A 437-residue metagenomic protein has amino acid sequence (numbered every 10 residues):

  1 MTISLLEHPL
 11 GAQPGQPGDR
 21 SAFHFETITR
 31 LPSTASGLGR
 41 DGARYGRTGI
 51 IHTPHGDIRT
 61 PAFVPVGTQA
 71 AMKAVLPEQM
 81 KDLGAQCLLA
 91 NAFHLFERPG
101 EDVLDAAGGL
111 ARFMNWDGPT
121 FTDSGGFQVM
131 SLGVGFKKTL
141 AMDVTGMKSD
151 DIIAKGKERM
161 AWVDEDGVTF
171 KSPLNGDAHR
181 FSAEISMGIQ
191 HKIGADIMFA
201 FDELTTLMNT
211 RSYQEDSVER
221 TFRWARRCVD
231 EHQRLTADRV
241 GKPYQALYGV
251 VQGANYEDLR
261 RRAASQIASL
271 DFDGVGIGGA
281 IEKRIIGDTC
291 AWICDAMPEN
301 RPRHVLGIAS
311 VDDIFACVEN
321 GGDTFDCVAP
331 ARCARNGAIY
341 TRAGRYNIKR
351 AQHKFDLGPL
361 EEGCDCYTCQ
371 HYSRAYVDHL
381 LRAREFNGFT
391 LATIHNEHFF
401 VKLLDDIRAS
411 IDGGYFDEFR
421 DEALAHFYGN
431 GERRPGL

Functional and structural regions predicted by a protein language model:
T2-A12, L403-L437: Radical SAM enzyme core and accessory elements
T2-P9, G37, E219-F222, E231 (+2 more regions): Glycine-rich phosphate/ribose-binding loops and adjacent secondary-structure elements that form binding surfaces
T2-V240, A351-K354: Non-catalytic, usually N-terminal nucleic-acid engagement modules in DNA/RNA processing proteins
G56, L88, D123, Q190 (+5 more regions): Conserved, mostly hydrophobic/aromatic
I185, I189, D216, R220-R227 (+6 more regions): A non-catalytic, amphipathic alpha-helix used as a structural packing/dimerization or gating element in enzyme scaffolds
T206-R211, E215, D273-G278, F386-F389: Glycine- and acidic
R226, D230-Q233, P298, R382 (+2 more regions): Generic secondary-structure signature for well-ordered alpha-helical cores
V328-D405, D412: Gly/Ser/Thr/Ala-enriched C-terminal appendages of enzymes
